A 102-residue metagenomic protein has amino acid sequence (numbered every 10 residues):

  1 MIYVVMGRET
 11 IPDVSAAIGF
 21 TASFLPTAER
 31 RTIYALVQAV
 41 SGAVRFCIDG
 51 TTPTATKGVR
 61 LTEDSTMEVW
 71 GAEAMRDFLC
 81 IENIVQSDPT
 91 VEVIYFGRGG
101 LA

Functional and structural regions predicted by a protein language model:
M1-T10, G100-A102: A short "linker-to-beta-strand initiation" element
R8-R30: Surface-exposed ligand/attachment interfaces on beta-rich extracellular proteins
I33-A35, G71-P89: Noncatalytic modules at the cell exterior or secretory-pathway interfaces, chiefly beta-strand-rich lectin/adhesion
Q38-G58: Short, surface-exposed beta-strand/strand-loop-strand elements in extracellular ectodomains
T56-E73: Intrinsically disordered, low-complexity Pro/Gly/Ser/Thr-rich segments with frequent PxxP/GP/PP motifs and embedded
V91-L101: Low-complexity intrinsically disordered segments
